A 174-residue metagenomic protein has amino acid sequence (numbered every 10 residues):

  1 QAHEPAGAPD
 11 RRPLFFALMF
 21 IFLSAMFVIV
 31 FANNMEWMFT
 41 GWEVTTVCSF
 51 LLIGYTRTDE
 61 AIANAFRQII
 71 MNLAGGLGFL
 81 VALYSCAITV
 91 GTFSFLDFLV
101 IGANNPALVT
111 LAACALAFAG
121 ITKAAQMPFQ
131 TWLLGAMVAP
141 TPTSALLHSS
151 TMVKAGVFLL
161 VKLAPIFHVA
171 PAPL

Functional and structural regions predicted by a protein language model:
Q1-L174: ...captures the hydrophobic TM-helix bundle architecture rather than a specific catalytic motif, and can also fire on
